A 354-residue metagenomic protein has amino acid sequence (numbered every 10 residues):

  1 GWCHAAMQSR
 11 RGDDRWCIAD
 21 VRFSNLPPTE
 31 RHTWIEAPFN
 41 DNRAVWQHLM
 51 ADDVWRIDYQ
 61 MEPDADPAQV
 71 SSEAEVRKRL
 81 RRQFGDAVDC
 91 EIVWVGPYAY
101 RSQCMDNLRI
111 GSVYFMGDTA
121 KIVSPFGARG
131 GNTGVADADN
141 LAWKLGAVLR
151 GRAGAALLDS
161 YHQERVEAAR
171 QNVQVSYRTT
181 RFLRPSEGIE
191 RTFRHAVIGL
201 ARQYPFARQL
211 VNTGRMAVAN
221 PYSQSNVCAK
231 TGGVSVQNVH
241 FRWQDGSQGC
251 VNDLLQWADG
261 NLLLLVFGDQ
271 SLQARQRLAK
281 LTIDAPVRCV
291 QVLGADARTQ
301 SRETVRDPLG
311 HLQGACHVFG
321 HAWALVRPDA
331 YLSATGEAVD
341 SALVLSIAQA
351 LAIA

Functional and structural regions predicted by a protein language model:
G1-V211, P221: Core Rossmann-like FAD-binding/catalytic domain of the broad FAD-dependent monooxygenase superfamily
K78, A147-A354: Helical substrate-recognition/capping region of FAD-dependent monooxygenase/halogenase enzymes
